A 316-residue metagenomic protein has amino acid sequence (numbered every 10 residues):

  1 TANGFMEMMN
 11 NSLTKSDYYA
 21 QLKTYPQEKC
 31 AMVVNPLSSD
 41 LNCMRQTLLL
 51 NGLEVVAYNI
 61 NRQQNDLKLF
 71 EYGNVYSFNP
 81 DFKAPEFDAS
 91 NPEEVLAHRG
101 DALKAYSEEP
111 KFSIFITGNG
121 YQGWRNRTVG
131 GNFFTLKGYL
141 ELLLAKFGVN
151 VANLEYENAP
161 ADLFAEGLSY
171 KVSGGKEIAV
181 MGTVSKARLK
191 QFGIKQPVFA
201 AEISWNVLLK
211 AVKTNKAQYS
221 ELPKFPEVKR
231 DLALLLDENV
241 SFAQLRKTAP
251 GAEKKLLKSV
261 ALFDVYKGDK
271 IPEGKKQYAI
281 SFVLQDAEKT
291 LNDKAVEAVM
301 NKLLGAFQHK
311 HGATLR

Functional and structural regions predicted by a protein language model:
T1-L67, R230, V283-A287, A295-R316: Extended, well-folded interaction surfaces typified by the phenylalanyl-tRNA synthetase beta subunit core
M6-Y18, Q46-S113, P197-N215, K254-P272: Conserved alpha/beta core surface patches that mediate binding of polyanionic ligands
N10, H98, S107-E108, S113 (+1 more regions): A carboxyl-terminal module marker
Y25-Q27, F78-F82, Y170, K275 (+1 more regions): Alpha-helix boundary/capping detector
L37, N74-Y76, G118: Short, flexible loop/turn elements at secondary-structure junctions
